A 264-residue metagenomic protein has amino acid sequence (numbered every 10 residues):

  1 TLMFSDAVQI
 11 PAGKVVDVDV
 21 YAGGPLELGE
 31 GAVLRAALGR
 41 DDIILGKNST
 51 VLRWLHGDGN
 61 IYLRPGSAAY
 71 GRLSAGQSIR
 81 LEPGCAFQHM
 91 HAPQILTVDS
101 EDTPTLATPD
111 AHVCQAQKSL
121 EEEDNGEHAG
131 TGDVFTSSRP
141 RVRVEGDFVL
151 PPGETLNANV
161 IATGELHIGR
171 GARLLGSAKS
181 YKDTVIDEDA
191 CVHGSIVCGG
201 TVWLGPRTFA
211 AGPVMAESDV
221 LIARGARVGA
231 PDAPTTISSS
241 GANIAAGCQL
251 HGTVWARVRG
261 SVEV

Functional and structural regions predicted by a protein language model:
T1-V264: Extended beta-solenoid/beta-helix repeat architectures
